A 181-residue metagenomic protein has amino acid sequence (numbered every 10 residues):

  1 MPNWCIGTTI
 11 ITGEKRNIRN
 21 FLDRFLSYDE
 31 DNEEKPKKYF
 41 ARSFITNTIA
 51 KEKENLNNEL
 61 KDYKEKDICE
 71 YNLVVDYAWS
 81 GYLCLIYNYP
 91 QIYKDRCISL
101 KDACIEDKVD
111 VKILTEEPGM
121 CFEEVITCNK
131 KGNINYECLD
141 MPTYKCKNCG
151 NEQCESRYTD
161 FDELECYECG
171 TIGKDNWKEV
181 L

Functional and structural regions predicted by a protein language model:
M1-D31, V180-L181: Short, extreme N-terminal segment that most often corresponds to the first beta-strand
D23-Y28, K35-D162, E168-L181: Charged interaction segments
